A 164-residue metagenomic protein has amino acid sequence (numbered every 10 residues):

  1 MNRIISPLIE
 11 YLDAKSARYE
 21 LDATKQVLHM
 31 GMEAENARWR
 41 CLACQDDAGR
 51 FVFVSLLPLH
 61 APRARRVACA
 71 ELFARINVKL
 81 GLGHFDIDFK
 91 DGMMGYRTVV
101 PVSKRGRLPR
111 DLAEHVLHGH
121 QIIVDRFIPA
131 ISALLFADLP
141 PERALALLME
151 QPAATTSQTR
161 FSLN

Functional and structural regions predicted by a protein language model:
M1-E10: Terminal, regulation- and interaction-focused segments at domain boundaries
E10, K15-W39, Q45-F51, P58: Ser/Thr-rich, low-complexity intrinsically disordered terminal regions
A14, E71-L82, H118, I122-P129: Short, intrinsically disordered, mixed-charge
G49-V54, G92-T98: Glycine-rich, often proline-containing surface loops adjacent to acidic residues and nearby aromatics that form
L56-M93: Short, internal acidic amphipathic alpha-helical interface segments that mediate docking to partner proteins
G81-H84, D88, F127-L139: Long, hydrophobic, amphipathic alpha-helical segments used as structural scaffolds
G95, V100-I131: Long, amphipathic alpha-helical coupling/dimerization segments that relay conformational signals between
S132-L163: Short, highly charged C-terminal tails/helix-capping segments
